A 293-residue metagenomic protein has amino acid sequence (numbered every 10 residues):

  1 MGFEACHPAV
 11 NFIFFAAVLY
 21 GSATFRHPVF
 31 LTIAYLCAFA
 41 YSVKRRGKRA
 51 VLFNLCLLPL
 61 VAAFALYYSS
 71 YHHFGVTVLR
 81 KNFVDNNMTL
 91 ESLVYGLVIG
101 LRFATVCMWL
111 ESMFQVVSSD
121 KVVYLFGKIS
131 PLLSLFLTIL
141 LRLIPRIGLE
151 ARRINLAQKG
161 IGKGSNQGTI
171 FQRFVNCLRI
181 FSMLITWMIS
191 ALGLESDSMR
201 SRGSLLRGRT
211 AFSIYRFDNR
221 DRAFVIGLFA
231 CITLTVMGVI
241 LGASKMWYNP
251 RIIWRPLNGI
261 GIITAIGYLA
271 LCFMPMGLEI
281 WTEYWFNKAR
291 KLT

Functional and structural regions predicted by a protein language model:
M1-Y124, L206-T293: N-terminal transmembrane hairpin
V106-R216: Structured inter-helical modules in multipass membrane proteins
